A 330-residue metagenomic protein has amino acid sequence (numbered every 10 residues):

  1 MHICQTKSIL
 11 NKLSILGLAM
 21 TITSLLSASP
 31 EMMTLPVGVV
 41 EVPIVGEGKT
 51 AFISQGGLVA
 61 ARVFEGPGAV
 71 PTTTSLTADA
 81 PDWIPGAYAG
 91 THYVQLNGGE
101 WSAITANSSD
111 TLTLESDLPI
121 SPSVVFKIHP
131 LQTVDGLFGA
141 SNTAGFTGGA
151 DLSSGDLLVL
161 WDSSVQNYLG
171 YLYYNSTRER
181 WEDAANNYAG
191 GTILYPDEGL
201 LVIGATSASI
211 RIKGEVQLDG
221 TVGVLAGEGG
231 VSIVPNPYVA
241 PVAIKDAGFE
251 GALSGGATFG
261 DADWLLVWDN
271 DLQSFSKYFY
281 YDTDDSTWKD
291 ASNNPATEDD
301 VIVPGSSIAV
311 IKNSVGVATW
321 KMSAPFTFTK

Functional and structural regions predicted by a protein language model:
H2-I15: Bacterial N-terminal signal peptides that target proteins for export
S14-S24: Bacterial N-terminal signal peptides
S27-E65, R211-V224, T319-K330: Boundary/junction segments of secreted and surface-exposed precursor proteins
M33-V124, H129-T133: Autoprocessing Asn-cyclization modules and mimics
F52-V63, G68-V70, S153, W161 (+5 more regions): Long, low-hydrophobicity ectodomains and other hydrophilic envelope-associated domains
S75-D117, N167-G190, S274-D299: Extended, beta-strand-rich, solvent-exposed assembly scaffolds of outer structural proteins
G136-G155, L160-V165, L218-S276: Surface-exposed interaction/gating patches
L172-V216, S276-F326: Charged, amphipathic alpha-helical scaffolding segments
